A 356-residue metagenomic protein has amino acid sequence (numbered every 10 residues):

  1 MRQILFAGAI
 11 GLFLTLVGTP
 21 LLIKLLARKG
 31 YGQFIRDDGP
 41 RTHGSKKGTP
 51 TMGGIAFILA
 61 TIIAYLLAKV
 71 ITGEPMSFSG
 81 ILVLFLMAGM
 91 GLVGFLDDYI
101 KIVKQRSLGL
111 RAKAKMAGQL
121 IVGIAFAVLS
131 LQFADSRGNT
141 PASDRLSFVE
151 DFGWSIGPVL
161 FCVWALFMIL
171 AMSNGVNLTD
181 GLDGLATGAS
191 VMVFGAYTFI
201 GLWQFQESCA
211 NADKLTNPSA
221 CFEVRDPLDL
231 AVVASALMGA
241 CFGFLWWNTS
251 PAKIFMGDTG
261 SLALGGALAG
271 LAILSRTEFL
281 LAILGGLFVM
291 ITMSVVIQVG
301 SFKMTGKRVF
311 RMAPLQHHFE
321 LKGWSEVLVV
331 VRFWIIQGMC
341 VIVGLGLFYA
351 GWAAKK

Functional and structural regions predicted by a protein language model:
M1-A27, F57-F95, F126-D144, F148 (+1 more regions): Alpha-helical transmembrane segments
L25-R41, I100-L108, P314-L315: Flexible loop linkers connecting adjacent transmembrane helices in multi-pass alpha-helical membrane transporters
Q33-H43, F57-A64: A short glycine/small-residue-enriched secondary-structure motif
R36-P50, Q105-G118, L321: Juxtamembrane helix-capping/reentrant segments at transmembrane boundaries
F78, L82-F85, S107-G118, I156 (+1 more regions): Short capping loops/turns at secondary-structure boundaries
K101-R111, L146-I156: Membrane interface segments of multi-pass transport proteins and intramembrane proteases
A117-L129: Carboxylate/His-rich catalytic cores and anion/metal-binding grooves
